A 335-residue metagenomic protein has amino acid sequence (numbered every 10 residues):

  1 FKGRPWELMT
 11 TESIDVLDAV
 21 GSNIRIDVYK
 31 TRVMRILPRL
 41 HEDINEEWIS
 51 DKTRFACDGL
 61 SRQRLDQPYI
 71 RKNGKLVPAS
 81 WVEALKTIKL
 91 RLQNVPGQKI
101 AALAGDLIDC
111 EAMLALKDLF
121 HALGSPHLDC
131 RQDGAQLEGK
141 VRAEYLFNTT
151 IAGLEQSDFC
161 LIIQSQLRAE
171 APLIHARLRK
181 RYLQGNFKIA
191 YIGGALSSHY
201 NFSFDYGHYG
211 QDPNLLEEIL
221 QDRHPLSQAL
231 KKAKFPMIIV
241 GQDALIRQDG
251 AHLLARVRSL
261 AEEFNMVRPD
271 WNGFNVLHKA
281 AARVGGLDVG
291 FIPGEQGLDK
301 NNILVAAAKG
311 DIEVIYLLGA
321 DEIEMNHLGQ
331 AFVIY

Functional and structural regions predicted by a protein language model:
F1-Y335: Catalytic alpha/large subunits of respiratory electron-transfer oxidoreductases, centered on bis-MGD molybdoenzymes
